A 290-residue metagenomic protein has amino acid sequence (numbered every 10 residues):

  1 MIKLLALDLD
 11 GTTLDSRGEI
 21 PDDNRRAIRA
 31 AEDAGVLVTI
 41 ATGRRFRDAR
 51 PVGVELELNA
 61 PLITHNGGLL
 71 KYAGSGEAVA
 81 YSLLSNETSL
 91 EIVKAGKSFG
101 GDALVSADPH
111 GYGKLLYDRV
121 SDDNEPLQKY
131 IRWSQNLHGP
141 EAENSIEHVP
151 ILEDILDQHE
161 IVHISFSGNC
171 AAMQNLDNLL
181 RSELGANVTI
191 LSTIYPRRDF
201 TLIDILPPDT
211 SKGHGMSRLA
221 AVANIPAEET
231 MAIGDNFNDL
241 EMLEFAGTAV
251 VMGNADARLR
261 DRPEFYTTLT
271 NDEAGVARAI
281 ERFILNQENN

Functional and structural regions predicted by a protein language model:
M1-L4, I20-P21, L202-N290: Mg2+-dependent phosphoryl-transfer enzymes with acidic/Ser/Thr/Gly-rich catalytic loops
K3-R17, I92, L243: Asp-based phosphoryl-transfer active-site loop
T13, Y72-A73, D199-L202: A short acidic, helix-capping loop that chelates divalent metal ions and anchors anionic groups
E19-R132: Active-site phosphate-binding/coordination module
N24, A49-G53, L176, L180 (+2 more regions): Hydrophobic packing residues within well-ordered alpha-helices of enzyme cores
A31, N66, I164, L243 (+1 more regions): Residue-level signal for inorganic ion chemistry
L56-L58, H65-N66, L184-A186, F245-A246 (+1 more regions): Short, structured coil segments at secondary-structure junctions
P109-M231: Conserved acidic, metal-coordinating active-site core of Asp-based, Mg2+-dependent phosphoryl-transfer enzymes
